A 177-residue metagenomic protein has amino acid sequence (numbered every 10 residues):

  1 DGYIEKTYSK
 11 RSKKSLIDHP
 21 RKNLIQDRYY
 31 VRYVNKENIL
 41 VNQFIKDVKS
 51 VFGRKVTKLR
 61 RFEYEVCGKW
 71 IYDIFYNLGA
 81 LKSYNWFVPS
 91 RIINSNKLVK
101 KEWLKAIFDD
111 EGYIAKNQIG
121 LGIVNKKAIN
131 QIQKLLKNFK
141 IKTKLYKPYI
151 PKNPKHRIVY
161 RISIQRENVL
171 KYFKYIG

Functional and structural regions predicted by a protein language model:
D1-K152: Intein-associated homing endonuclease modules of the LAGLIDADG/DOD-type, together with closely related HINT-family
P154-G177: Long, continuous compositionally biased terminal/linker segments
